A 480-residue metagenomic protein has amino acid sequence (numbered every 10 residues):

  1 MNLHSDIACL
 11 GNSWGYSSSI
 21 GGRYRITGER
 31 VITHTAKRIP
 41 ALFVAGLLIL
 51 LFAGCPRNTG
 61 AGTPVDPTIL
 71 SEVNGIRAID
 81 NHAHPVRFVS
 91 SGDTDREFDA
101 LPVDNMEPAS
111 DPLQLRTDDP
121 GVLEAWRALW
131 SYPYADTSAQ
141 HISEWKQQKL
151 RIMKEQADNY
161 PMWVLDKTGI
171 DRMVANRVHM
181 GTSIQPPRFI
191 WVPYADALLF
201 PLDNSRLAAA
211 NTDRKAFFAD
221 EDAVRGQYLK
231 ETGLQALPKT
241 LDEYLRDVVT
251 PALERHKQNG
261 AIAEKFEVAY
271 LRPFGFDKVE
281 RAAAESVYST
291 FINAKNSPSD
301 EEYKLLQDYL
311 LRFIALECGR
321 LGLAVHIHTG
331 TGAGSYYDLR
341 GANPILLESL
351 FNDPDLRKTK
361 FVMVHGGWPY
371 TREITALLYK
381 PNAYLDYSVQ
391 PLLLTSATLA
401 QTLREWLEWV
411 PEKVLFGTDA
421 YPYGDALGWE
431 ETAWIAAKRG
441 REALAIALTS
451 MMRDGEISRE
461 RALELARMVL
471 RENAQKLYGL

Functional and structural regions predicted by a protein language model:
E29-F43: Bacterial N-terminal signal peptides that target proteins for export
L42-A53: Bacterial N-terminal signal peptides
L51-P64: Bacterial Sec-dependent signal peptides at the C-terminal "C-region" and cleavage site
P64-N81, F88-D95, L101-D136, W145-I152 (+2 more regions): Mid-to-C-terminal alpha-helical segments outside catalytic/metal-binding sites
T68, T240-F266, P273-A383, A397-L415: Histidine/acidic residue-rich metal-binding segments in metalloenzymes
N74, D93-P193, L198-L199, A216-L237 (+1 more regions): Alpha-helical scaffold segments that flank or form the walls of functional sites
A342-V362, G366-L480: H/E-rich (His + Asp/Glu) clusters that bind or coordinate divalent metals
